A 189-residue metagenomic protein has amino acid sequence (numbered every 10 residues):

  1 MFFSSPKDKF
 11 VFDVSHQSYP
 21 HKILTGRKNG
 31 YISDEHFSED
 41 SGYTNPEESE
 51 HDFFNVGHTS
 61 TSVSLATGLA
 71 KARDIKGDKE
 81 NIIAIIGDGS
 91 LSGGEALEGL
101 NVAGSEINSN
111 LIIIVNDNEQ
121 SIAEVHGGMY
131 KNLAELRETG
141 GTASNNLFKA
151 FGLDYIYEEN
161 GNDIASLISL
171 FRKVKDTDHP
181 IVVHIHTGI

Functional and structural regions predicted by a protein language model:
M1-E106: Cofactor-binding active-site loop characterized by glycine-rich and histidine/acidic residues
P6, K71-I75, S105-N108, Q120 (+2 more regions): Generic secondary-structure signature for well-ordered alpha-helical cores
F10-D13, A84, I113-N116, Y157-E158 (+1 more regions): General beta-strand structural signal in soluble alpha/beta enzymes
S41-P46, K71-I82, G127-K173: Conserved thiamine diphosphate
F53-S60, I86-G94, E124, K131-E135 (+2 more regions): Alpha-helix capping and helix-loop boundary segments enriched in small/acidic/polar residues
A70, I83-G87, L97-G104, I112 (+4 more regions): Short, well-ordered alpha-helical packing segments
S92, E106-N132, L136-G141, N145-L147 (+2 more regions): Mobile "lid/hinge" segments at catalytic clefts and subdomain interfaces of large enzymes
V115, N162-I189: Terminal amphipathic helices with adjacent charged low-complexity linkers/tails
